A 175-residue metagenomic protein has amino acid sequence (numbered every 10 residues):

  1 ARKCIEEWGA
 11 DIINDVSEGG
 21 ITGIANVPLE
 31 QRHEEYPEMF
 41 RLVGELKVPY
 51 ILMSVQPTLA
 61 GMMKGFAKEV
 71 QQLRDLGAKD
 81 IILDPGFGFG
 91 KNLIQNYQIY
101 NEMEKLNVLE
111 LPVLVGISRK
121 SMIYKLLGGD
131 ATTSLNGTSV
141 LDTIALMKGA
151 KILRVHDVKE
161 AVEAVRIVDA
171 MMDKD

Functional and structural regions predicted by a protein language model:
A1-L76, G90-D175: Active-site-adjacent loop and "lid" segments of alpha/beta metabolic enzymes
K79: Conserved H-loop
